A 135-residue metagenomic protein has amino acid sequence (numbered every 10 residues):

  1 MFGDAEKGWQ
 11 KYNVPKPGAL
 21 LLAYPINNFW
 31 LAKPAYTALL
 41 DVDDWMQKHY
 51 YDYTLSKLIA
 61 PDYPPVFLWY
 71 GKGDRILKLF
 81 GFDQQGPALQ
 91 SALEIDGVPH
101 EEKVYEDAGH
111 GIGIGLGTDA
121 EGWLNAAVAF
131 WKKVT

Functional and structural regions predicted by a protein language model:
M1-P34, Y50: Primarily recognizes the serine-hydrolase "nucleophile elbow" in alpha/beta-hydrolase and SGNH/GDSL folds
E6, D44-P64: Active-site nucleophile elbow and catalytic-triad environment of alpha/beta-hydrolase enzymes
P15-A19, Y63-V66, D96-E101: Loop/turn elements at helix/coil->beta-strand transitions in domains of secreted/extracellular proteins
N28-F29, G73-Q84: Acidic catalytic loop of the alpha/beta-hydrolase fold
A32-A35, K78-F80, G115: Short, solvent-exposed loop/turn and secondary-structure capping segments
Y53, L79, D83-P87, E121: Short, surface-exposed alpha-helical segments at coil->helix boundaries
D62, F67-Y70, D74: Short beta-strand/loop motif that positions the catalytic acidic residue of the alpha/beta-hydrolase fold
W69, P87-T135: C-terminal catalytic histidine-bearing segment of alpha/beta-hydrolase fold enzymes
